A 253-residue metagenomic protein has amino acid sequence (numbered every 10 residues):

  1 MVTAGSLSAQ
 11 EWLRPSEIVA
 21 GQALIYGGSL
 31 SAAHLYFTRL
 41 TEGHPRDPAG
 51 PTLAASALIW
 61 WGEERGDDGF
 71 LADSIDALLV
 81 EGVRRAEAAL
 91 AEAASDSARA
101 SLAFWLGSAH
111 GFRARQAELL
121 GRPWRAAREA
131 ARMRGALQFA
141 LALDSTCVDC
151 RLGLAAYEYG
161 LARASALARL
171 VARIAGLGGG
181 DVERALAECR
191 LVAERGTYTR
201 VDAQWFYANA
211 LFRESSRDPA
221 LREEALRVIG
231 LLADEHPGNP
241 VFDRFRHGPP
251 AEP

Functional and structural regions predicted by a protein language model:
A4-E11: Boundary at the C-terminal end of the N-terminal hydrophobic targeting segment
W12-V19, L24-F37, R46, A54-T146 (+2 more regions): Short coil/linker segments at helix-helix boundaries
G50: N-terminal glycine-rich anion-binding loops that anchor highly charged ligand groups
E194-R200, A220-P253: Terminal, low-structured helical/coil segments at or just beyond the last alpha-helical repeat
